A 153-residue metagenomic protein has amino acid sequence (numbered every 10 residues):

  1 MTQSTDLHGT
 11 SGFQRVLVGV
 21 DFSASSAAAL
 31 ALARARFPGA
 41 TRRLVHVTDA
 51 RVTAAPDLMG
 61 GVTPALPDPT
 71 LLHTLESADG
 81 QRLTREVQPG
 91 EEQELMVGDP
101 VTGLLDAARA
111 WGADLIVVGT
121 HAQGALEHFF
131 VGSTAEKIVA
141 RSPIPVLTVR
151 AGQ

Functional and structural regions predicted by a protein language model:
M1-G12, P64, R85-I116, Q123 (+1 more regions): Structural beta-alpha unit
H8-P64: Small/aliphatic-rich secondary-structure junction motif
F37-P38, P89, T134, S142-P143: Short, structured coil segments at secondary-structure junctions
R43-V45, E92-M96, L147: General small-molecule cofactor/ligand-binding pocket signal
M59-T63, A110-W111, T134-A135: Short, hinge-like loop/turn segments at secondary-structure boundaries
T63-Q81: A short acidic, glycine-rich active-site loop that binds or catalyzes chemistry on phosphate/adenosine moieties
V118-R141, A151: Glycine-rich, Arg-bearing micro-motifs that act as flexible, cationic patches
